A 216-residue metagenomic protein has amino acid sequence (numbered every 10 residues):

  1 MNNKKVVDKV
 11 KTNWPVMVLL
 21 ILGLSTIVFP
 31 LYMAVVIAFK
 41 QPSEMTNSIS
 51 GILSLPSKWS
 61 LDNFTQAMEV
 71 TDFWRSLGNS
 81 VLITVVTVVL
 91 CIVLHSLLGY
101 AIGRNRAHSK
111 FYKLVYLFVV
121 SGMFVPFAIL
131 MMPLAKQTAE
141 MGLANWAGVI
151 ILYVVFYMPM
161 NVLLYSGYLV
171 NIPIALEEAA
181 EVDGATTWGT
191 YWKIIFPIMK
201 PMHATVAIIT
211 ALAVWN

Functional and structural regions predicted by a protein language model:
K4-N216: A structural signal for multi-pass alpha-helical bundles of membrane permease subunits that mediate small-molecule
